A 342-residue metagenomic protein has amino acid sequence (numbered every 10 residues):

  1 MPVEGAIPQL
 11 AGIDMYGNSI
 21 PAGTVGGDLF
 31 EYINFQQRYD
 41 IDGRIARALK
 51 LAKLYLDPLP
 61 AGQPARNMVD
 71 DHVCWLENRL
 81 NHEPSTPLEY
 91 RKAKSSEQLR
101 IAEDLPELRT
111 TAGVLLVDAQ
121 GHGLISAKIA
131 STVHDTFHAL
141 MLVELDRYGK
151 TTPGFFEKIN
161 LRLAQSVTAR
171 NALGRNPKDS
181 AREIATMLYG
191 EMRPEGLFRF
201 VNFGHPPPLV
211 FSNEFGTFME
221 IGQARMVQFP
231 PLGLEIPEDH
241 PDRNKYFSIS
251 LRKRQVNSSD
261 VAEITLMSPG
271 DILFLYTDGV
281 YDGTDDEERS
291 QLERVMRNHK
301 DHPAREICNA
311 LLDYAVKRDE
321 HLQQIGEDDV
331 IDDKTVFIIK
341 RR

Functional and structural regions predicted by a protein language model:
M1-A11, P21-I125, H134-R342: Conserved subregion of the PPM/PP2C metallophosphatase catalytic domain
D14-M15: Conserved N-terminal boundary motif of the eukaryotic protein kinase catalytic domain
